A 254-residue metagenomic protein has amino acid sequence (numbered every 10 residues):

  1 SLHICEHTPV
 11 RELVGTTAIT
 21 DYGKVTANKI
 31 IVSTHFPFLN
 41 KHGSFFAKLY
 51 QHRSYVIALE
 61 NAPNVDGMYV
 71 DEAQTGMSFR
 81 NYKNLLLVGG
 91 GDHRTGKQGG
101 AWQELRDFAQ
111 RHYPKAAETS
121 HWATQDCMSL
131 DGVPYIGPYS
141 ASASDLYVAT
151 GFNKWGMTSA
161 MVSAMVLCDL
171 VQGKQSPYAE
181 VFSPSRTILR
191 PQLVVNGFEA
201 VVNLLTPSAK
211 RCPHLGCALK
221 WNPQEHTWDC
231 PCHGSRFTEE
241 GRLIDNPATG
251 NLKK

Functional and structural regions predicted by a protein language model:
S1-L13: A conserved beta-strand/loop element that lines the FAD pocket in flavoprotein oxidoreductases
V10-L13, S78-F79, I136, L219 (+2 more regions): A structural signal for short hydrophobic beta-strand segments in well-ordered beta-sheet cores
L13-Y82: Flavin-dependent oxidoreductases
P37-L39, R94, L219: Glycine-rich nucleotide phosphate-binding loop and flanking beta-alpha elements of Rossmann-like dinucleotide-binding
I57, S208-K254: Rieske [2Fe-2S] iron-sulfur-binding domain
A73-Q74, K83, K97-N196: C-terminal catalytic lobe of FAD-dependent flavoproteins
Y82-K83, L87-D92: Long, K/E/R/D-enriched contiguous segments that form extended
Q192-L215: Acidic, Ser/Thr-rich low-complexity intrinsically disordered segments
